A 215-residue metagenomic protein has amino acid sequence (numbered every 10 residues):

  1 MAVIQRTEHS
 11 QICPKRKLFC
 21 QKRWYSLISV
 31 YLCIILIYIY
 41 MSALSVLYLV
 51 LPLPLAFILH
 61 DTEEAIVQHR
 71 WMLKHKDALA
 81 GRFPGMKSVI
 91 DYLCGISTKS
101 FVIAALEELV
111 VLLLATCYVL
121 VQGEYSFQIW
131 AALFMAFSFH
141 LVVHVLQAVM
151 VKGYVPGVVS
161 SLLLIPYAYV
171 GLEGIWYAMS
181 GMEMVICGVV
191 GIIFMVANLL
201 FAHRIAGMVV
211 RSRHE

Functional and structural regions predicted by a protein language model:
Y40-L51, C117-Q128, V170-I186: Helix-coil boundary and interhelical linker segments in multi-pass alpha-helical membrane proteins
A43-R70: N-terminal signal-anchor transmembrane alpha helix
A65-C94, M208-E215: Cytosolic, membrane-interface loops and tails of multi-pass inner-membrane proteins
K99-V119, L163-A168: Core segments of transmembrane alpha-helices that mediate helix-helix packing or line hydrophobic substrate/ligand
V121-E124, V145-V155, Y177-A178: Membrane-interface helix caps and helix-loop-helix hairpins in membrane proteins
M135-H144, V155-I175: Hydrophobic alpha-helical membrane segments
A168-E215: Terminal transmembrane helical module of multi-pass membrane proteins
